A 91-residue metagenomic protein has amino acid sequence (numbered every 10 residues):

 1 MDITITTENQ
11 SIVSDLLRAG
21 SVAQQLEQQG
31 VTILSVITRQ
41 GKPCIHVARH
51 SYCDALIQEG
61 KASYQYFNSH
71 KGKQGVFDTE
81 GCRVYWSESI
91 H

Functional and structural regions predicted by a protein language model:
M1-S11: N-terminal presequence-like segments and adjacent domain-start helices
T4, Q24-Q29, I33-V36, I90-H91: Nucleic-acid endonuclease domains
S11, V22-A23, K61-Y64: Intrinsically disordered, low-complexity segments enriched in polar/charged residues with Gly/Pro, especially when
V13-Q29: Short amphipathic alpha-helix segments
L34-Y52: Short glycine-rich, basic-tinged beta-strand/loop micro-motifs
E59-H91: C-terminal edge-of-domain segments
